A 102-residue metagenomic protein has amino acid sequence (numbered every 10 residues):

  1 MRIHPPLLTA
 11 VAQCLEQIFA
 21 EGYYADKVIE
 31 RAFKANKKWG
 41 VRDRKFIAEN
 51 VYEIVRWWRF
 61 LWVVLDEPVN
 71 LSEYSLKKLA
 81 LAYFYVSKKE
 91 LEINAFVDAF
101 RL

Functional and structural regions predicted by a protein language model:
M1-L102: Class I Rossmann-like S-adenosyl-L-methionine
